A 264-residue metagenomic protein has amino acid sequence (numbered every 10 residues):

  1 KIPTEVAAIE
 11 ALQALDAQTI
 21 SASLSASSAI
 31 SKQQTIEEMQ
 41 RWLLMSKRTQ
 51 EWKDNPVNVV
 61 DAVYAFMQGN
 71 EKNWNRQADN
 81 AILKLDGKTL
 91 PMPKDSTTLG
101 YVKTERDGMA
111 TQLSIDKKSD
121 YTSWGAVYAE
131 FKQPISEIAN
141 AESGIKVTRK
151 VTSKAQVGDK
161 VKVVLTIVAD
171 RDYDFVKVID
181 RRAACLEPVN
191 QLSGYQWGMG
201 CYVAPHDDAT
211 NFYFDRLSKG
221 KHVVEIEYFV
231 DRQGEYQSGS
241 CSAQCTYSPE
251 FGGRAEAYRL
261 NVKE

Functional and structural regions predicted by a protein language model:
K1-E264: Long, domain-scale non-catalytic interaction/scaffolding regions in large secretory-pathway and trafficking proteins
